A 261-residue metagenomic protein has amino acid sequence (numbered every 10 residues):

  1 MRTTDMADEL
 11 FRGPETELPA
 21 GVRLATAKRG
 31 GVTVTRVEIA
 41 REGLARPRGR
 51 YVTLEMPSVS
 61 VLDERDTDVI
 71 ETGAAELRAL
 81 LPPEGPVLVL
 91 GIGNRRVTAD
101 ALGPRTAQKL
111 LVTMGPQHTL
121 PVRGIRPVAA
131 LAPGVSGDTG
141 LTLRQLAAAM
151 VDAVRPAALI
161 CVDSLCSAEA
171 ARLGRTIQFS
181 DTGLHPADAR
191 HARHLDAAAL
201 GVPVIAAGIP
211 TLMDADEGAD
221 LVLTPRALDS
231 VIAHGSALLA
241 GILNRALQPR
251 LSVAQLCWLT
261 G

Functional and structural regions predicted by a protein language model:
M1-G49: N-terminal amphipathic/basic leader segments beginning at the initiator methionine
R41-L81: An N-terminal, well-structured beta->alpha segment
E55-P57, P86-V97, A130-G134: Short glycine-rich or small-residue beta-strand-to-loop segments that form or flank ligand, phosphate, metal/Fe-S
T72, E76, T98-G115, T176-H185: A glycine- and small-aliphatic-rich helix-loop capping segment at beta-alpha/alpha-beta transitions that lines
I92-L102, G137, S164-A168: Gly/Ser/Thr-rich loops at beta-strand to alpha-helix junctions that form or flank small-molecule/cofactor-binding
R105-T139: Long, charge-dense
V128-L159, S164: Catalytic-core regions of hydrolytic enzymes
L131-A132, Q145, C161-G261: A structural signal for small-residue-enriched, beta-sheet-centric alpha/beta enzyme cores and oligomeric scaffold folds
